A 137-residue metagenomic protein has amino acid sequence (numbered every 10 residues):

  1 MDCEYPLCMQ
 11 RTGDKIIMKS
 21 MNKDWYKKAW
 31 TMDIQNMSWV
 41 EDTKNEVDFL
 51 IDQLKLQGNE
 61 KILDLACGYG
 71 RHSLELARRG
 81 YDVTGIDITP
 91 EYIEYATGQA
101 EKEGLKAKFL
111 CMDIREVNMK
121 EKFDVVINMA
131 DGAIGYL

Functional and structural regions predicted by a protein language model:
I16-E60: Conserved class I S-adenosyl-L-methionine
N59-G68: Conserved class I S-adenosyl-L-methionine
Y69-Y81: Conserved SAM-binding loop of SAM-dependent methyltransferases across substrates and taxa, primarily the Class I
D82-D87: Conserved SAM-binding motif I beta-strand of class I
T89-E91: Conserved SAM/SAH-binding beta-strand->alpha-helix loop
A96-T97: Conserved SAM-binding loop
K102-R115, M119: Conserved SAM-binding strand-loop segment of SAM-dependent methyltransferases
D124-L137: A short SAM/SAH-binding and catalytic strip from SAM-dependent methyltransferases
